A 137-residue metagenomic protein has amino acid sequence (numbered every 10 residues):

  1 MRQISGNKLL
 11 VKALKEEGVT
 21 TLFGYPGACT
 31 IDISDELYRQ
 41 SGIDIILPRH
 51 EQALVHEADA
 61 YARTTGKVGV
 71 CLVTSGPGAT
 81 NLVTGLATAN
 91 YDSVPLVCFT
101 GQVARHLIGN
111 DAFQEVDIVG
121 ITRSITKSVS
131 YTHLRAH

Functional and structural regions predicted by a protein language model:
M1-G78: Thiamine diphosphate
R39, S128-Y131: General structural signal for alpha-helix termini and helix-helix connectors
D44, K127-S128: Conserved beta-strand segments of alpha/beta enzyme cores
P77-T126: Glycine/threonine-rich beta-strand-loop-alpha-helix active-site module that forms ligand/phosphate-binding
T132-H137: Conserved small/polar residues in nucleotide/adenosyl-binding loops
